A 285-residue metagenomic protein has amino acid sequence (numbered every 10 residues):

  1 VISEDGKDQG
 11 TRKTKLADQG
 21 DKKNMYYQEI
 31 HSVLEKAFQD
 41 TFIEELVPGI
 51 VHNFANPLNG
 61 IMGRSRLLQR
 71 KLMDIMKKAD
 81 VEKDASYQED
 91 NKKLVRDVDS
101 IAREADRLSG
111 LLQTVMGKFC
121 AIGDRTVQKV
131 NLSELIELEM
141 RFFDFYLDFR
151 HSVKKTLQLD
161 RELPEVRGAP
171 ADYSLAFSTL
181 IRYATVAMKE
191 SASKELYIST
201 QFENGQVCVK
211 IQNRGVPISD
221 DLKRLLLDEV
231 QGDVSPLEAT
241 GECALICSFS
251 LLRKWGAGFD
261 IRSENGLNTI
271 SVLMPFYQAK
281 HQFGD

Functional and structural regions predicted by a protein language model:
V1-F42, A79-A85: Conserved signal-transmission helix
E45-G60, D172-S191: Conserved ATP-binding N-box helix of the HATPase_c
Q69-S152: Conserved DHp (HisKA) dimerization/phosphotransfer helix of two-component histidine kinases, i.e., the long coiled-coil
S152-P164: Conserved catalytic submotifs in the C-terminal HATPase_c
S193-G205: Short beta-strand/loop element within the Bergerat-fold HATPase_c
N213: Acidic ATP/Mg2+-coordinating residue in the GHKL
I218-Q231: Short conserved segment of the HATPase_c
C247-G256: Conserved glycine-/histidine-rich ATP-lid loop and adjacent helix of the Bergerat-fold HATPase_c
